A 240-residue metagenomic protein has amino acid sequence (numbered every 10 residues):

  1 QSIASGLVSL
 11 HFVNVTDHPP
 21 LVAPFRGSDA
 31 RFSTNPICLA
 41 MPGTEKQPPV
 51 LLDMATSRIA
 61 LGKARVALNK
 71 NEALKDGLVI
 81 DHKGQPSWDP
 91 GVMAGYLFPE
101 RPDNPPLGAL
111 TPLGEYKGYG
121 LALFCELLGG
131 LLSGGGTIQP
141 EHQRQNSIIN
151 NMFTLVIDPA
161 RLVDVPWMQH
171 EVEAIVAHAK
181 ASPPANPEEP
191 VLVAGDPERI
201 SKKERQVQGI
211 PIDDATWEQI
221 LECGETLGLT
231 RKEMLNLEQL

Functional and structural regions predicted by a protein language model:
V8-V13: Short hydrophobic alpha-helical runs that function as membrane-insertion/retention elements
N14-T16, P197: Short, ordered loop/turn segments at secondary-structure junctions
T16, T56-I59, K117, P159-R161: Glycine-rich beta-alpha junction loops
P20-F98: Phosphate/diphosphate-binding glycine-rich loops and adjacent basic-rich segments that engage nucleotide
T34, P105-G108, Y116-L123, P166-A174 (+2 more regions): Conserved active-site and cofactor/substrate-binding residues in soluble primary-metabolism enzymes
E72-P140: Secondary-shell segments that build the walls of catalytic and ion/ligand-binding clefts
L127, L132, T137-L240: Catalytic-core signal marking the mid-to-C-terminal active-site face
